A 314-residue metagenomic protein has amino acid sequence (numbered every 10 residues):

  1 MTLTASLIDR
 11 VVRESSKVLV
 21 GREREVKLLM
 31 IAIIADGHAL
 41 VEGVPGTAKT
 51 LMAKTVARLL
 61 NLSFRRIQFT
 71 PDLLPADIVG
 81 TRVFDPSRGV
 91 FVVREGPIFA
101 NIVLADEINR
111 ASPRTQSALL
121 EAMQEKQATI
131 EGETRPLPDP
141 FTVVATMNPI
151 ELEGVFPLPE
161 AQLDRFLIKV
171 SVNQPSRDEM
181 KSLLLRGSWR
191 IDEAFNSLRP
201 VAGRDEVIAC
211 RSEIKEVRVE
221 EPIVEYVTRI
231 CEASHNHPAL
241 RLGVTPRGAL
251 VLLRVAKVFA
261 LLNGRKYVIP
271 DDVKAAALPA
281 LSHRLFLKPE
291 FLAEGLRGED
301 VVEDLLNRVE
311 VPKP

Functional and structural regions predicted by a protein language model:
M1-E25, E216-R218: Dynamic helix-loop-helix/coil hinge segments at AAA+ ATPase domain boundaries and subdomain interfaces
M1-T2, S234-P314: C-terminal engagement/docking regions of AAA+ P-loop ATPases
L28-I31, F84-L104: Conserved alpha-helical scaffold flanking the Walker A/P-loop in AAA+ ATPase domains
M30-D36, V44-P45, E95-I98, R135-L137: Phosphate-binding P-loop
I33-T70: Walker A/P-loop
G43, D106-E107, A118: Walker B catalytic acidic pair
V44, I78, T146: P-loop (Walker A) phosphate-binding loop of NTP-binding proteins
D85-V90, A111, M123-V217, K257-F259: Canonical AAA+ ATPase core
